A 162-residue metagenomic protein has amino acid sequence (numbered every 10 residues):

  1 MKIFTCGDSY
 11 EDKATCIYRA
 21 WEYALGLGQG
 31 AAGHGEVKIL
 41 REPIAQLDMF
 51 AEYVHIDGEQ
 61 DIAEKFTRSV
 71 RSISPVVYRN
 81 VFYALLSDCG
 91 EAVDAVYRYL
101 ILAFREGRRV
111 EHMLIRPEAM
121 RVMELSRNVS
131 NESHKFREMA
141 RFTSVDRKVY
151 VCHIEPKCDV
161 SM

Functional and structural regions predicted by a protein language model:
M1-G58: N-terminal ordered "arm"
K2-Y10, P117, C152-C158: Conserved aromatic-histidine-acidic binding/catalytic patches
L40-R137: Charged, alpha-helical interface segments at or near domain boundaries
I115, E124-M162: A contiguous, surface-oriented mixed alpha/beta subdomain in the mid-to-C-terminal portion of proteins that forms
